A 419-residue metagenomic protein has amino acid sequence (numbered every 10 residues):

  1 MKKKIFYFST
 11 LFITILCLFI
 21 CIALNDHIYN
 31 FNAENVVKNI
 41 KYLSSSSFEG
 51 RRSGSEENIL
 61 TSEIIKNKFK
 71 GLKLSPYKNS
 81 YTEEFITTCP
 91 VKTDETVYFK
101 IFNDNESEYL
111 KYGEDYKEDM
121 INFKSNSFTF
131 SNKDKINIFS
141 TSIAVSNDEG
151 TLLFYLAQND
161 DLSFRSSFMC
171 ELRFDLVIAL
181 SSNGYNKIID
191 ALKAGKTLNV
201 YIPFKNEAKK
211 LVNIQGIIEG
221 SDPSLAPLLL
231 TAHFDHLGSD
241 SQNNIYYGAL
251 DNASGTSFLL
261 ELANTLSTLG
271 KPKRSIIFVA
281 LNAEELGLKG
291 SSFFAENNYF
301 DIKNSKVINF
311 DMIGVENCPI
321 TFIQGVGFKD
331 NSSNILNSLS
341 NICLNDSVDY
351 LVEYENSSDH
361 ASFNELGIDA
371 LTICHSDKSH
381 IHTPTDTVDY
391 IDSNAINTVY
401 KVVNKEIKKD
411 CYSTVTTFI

Functional and structural regions predicted by a protein language model:
K4-S75, I218-E219: N-terminal hydrophobic or amphipathic helices/low-complexity stretches enriched in small/hydrophobic/Pro/Gly
N25-F31, S46-E56, E83-T87, R173-D175 (+6 more regions): Second-shell loop/turn segments in exported
E49-A144: Noncatalytic luminal/extracellular "stalk/propeptide" segments of secretory-pathway proteins
E108-T141, S146-G150, L225-F258, L262-T268: Active-site metal-coordination/substrate-binding segment of hydrolases, especially metallo-dependent peptidases
F164-Y246, T268-L269, K273: Soluble metallo-hydrolase cores and metallopeptidase-like ectodomains found primarily in the secretory/periplasmic
N264-K289: Short helix-loop-beta-strand segments that form the rim/entrance of peptidase-like active sites
L281-S379: Metal-dependent peptidase/peptidase-like ectodomains
S379-I419: His/Asp/Glu-rich mid-to-C-terminal helical/loop segments that flank catalytic regions of hydrolases
